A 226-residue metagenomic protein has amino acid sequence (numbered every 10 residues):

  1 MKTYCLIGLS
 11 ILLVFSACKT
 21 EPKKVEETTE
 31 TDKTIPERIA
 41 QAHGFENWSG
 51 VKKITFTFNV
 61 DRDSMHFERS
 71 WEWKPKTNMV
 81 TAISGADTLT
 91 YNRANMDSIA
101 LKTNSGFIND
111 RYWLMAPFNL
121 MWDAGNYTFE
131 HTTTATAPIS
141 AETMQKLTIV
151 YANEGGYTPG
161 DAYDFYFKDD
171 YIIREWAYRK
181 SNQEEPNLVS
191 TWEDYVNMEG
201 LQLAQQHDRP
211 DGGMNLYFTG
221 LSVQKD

Functional and structural regions predicted by a protein language model:
K2-G8: Sec-dependent signal peptide recognition, specifically the positively charged N-region followed immediately by
V14-A17: C-terminal motif of bacterial Sec signal peptides marking the signal peptidase cleavage site
K19-E21: Bacterial signal peptide processing site
E27, K33-L101, G125-N126, T133-A135: N-terminal mature ectodomain segment of secretory-pathway/periplasmic proteins
T31-K33, A42, T88, N126-T133 (+2 more regions): Intrinsically disordered terminal and processing segments
N92-D161, Q183: Flexible, processing/modification-adjacent segments and terminal tails in exported/periplasmic/extracellular proteins
T143-D226: Gly/Pro-enriched, hydrophobic low-complexity segments that function as extracytoplasmic propeptides/linkers
